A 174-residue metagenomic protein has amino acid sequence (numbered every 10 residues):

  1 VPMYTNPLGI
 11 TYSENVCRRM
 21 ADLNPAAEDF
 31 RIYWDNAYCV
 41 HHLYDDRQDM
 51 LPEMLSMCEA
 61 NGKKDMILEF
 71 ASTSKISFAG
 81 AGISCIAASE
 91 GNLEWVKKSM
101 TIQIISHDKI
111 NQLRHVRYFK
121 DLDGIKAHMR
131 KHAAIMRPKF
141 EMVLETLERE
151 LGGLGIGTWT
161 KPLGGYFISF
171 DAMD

Functional and structural regions predicted by a protein language model:
V1-P7, D123-A127: Short glycine/proline-rich turn/loop motifs
P2-M3, Y33-N36, A71, C85-A87 (+2 more regions): Short beta-strand segments
T5-A79: Active-site pre-lysine segment of PLP-dependent enzymes
S56-R137, E145, R149-E150: Conserved core segment of the aminotransferase class I/II
L93, K97, F167-D174: Conserved C-terminal alpha-helix-loop-beta "cap" of PLP-dependent enzymes that closes/shapes the active-site mouth
M129-L144, I156-A172: Conserved glycine-rich beta-strand-loop-beta hairpin in the small C-terminal domain of fold type I
E150-I156: Hydrophobic alpha-helical bundle segments that form small-molecule/ligand-binding pockets
